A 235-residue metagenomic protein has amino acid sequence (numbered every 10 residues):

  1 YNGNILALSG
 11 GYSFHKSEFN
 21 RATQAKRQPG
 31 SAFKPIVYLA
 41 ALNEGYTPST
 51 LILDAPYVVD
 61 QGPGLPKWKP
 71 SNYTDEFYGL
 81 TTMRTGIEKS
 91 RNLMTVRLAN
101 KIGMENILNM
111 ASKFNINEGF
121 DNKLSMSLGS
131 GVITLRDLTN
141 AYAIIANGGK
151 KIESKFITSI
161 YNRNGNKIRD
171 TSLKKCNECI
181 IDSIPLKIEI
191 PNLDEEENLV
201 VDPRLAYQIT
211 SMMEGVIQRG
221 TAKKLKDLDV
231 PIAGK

Functional and structural regions predicted by a protein language model:
Y1, G119-F120, V200-V201: Extracellular/periplasmic catalytic domains that process cell-envelope and extracellular macromolecules
Y1-A32, E44-Y46, T50, E105-A111 (+4 more regions): Periplasmic/cell-envelope proteins involved in peptidoglycan metabolism and beta-lactam response
I5-L8, F14-F19, F33, T85 (+2 more regions): A penicillin-recognizing enzyme superfamily signal
E18-T23, W68-P70, Y78-L80, E88-T95 (+3 more regions): Flexible glycine/proline-enriched surface loops and loop-helix/loop-strand junctions
Q24-L80, E153-K174: Short, glycine/proline-biased beta-turn/loop segments that scaffold the active-site neighborhood
P48, E118-F120, I152, I232: Residue-level detector of short coil/turn "hinge" positions at structural boundaries
I52-Y57, S71-N147, R204, Q208 (+1 more regions): Active-site-adjacent helix/loop patches that line small-molecule binding or acyl-intermediate pockets
D60-G62, E118, S130, N164 (+1 more regions): Short Asp/Glu-rich motifs
